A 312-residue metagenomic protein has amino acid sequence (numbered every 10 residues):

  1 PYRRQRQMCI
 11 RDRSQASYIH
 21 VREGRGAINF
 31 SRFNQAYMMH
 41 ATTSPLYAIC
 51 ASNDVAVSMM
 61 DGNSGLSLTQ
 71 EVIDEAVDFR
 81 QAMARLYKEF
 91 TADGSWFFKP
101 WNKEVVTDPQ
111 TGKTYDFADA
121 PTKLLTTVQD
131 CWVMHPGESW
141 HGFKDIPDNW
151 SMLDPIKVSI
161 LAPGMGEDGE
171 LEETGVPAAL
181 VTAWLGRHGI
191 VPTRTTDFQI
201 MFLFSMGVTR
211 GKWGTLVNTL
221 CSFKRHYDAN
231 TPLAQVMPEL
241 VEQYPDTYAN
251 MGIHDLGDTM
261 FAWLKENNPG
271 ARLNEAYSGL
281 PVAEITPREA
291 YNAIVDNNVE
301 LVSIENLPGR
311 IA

Functional and structural regions predicted by a protein language model:
P1-R6, I10: Single conserved hydrophobic/aromatic residue that forms the stacking wall/gate of nucleotide- or nucleobase-binding
Q7, H40-S44, S67-Q70: Alpha-helix capping and helix-loop boundary segments enriched in small/acidic/polar residues
Y18-E23: Short beta-strand-to-turn element immediately C-terminal to the catalytic PLP-Schiff-base lysine in fold type I
R25-A27, M60: C-terminal functional extensions of proteins
I28-F30, L203: Eukaryotic, polar/proline-rich low-complexity intrinsically disordered regions
F30-V57: PLP-dependent aminotransferase class I/II
N63-A312: Non-catalytic terminal extensions of PLP-dependent enzymes
